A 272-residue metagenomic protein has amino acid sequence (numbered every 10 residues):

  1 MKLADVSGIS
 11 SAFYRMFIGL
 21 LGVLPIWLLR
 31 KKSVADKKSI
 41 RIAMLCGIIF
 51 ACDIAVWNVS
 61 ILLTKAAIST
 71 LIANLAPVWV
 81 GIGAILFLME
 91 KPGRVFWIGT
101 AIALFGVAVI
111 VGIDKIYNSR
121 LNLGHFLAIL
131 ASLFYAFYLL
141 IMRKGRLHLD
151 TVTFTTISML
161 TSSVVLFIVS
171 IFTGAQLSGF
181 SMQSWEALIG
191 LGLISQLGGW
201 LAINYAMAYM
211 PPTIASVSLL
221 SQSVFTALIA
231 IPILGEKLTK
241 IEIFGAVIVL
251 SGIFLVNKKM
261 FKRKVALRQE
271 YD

Functional and structural regions predicted by a protein language model:
M1-A4, L20-V23, V80-I82, L86 (+5 more regions): Transmembrane alpha-helical segments that form core, pore/gating elements of small-molecule transporters/exporters
A4, S11, S60, L86-L88 (+8 more regions): Hydrophobic/aromatic residues within transmembrane alpha-helices of multi-pass small-molecule transporters
S10-L21, N58-K91, A131, P212-I231: Specific alpha-helical transmembrane segments that line the substrate/conduction pathway and gating interfaces
Y14, S33-W57, L123-A131, G179-G198: Loop-to-transmembrane-helix transition segments
Y14, S69-L75, I141-S163, Q196-P232: Helix-helix packing/entry segments at the starts of transmembrane helices
M16, I113, S184, L219-D272: C-terminal-most transmembrane helix of multi-pass membrane proteins
V23, M44-C46, F50, G83 (+5 more regions): Hydrophobic transmembrane alpha-helices of multi-pass small-molecule transport proteins
K37-R41, T70-A73, M89-V109, N118-H125 (+2 more regions): Loop-to-transmembrane alpha-helix entry segments
